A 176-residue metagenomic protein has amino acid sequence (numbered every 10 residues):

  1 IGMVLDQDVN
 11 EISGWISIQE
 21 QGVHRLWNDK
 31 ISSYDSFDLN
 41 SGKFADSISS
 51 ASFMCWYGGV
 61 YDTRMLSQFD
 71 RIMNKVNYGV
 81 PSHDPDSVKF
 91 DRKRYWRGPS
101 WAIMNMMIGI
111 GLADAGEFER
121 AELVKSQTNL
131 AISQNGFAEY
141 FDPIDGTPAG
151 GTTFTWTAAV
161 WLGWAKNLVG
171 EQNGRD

Functional and structural regions predicted by a protein language model:
I1-S13, A115: Inter-helical turn/loop segments and adjacent helix faces that build the functional surface of alpha-helical bundle
I1-V4, G22, M107-G111: Short, hydrophobic/aromatic alpha-helical segments in well-folded domains
V9-I12, M65-L66, A121: Solenoid-repeat scaffolds in large eukaryotic assemblies
S13, E20, V124-K125: Inward-facing hydrophobic residues that define packing positions of alpha-helical scaffold repeats
S17-S100, I132-D176: Extended glycan-interaction surfaces of carbohydrate-active proteins
A51-Y61, N105-F118, K125-T128: Alpha-helical support elements that line or immediately flank enzyme active sites and cofactor-binding pockets
G116, E122-Q127, P148, T152-W156: TerminUS-proximal long segments
